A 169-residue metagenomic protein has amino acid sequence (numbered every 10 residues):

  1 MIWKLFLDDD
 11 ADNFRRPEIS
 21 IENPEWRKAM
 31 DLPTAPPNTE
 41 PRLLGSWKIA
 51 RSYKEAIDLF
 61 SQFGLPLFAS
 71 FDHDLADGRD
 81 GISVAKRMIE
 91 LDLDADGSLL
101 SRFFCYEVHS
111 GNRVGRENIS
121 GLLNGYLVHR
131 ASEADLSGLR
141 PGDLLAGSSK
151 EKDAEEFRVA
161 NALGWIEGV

Functional and structural regions predicted by a protein language model:
M1-V169: Catalytic phosphate/metal-binding cores of nucleic-acid and nucleotide-processing enzymes, i.e., regions that mediate
